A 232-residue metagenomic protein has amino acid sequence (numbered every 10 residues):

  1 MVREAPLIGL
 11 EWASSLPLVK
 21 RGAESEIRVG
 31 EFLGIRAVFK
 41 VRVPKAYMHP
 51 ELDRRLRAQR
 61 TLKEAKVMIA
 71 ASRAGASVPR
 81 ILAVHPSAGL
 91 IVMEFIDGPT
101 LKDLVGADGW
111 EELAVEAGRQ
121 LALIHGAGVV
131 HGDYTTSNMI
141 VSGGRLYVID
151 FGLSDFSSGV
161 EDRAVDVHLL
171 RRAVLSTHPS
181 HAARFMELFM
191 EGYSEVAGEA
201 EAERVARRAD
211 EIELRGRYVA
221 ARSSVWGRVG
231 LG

Functional and structural regions predicted by a protein language model:
M1-P17, R215-S223: Juxta-kinase regulatory segment immediately upstream of eukaryotic protein kinase catalytic domains
S15-L62: ATP-binding glycine-rich loop module of kinase domains
V29-F32, V41, A83, F95 (+1 more regions): Conserved hydrophobic "DFG−1" position in protein kinase catalytic cores
R57-T61, S72, A76-A117: Conserved structural core of kinase catalytic domains
A70-A76, K102-S137, S142, V167 (+1 more regions): Conserved kinase catalytic-core helix
Y147, F151-G232: C-lobe/activation-segment region of protein kinase-like
